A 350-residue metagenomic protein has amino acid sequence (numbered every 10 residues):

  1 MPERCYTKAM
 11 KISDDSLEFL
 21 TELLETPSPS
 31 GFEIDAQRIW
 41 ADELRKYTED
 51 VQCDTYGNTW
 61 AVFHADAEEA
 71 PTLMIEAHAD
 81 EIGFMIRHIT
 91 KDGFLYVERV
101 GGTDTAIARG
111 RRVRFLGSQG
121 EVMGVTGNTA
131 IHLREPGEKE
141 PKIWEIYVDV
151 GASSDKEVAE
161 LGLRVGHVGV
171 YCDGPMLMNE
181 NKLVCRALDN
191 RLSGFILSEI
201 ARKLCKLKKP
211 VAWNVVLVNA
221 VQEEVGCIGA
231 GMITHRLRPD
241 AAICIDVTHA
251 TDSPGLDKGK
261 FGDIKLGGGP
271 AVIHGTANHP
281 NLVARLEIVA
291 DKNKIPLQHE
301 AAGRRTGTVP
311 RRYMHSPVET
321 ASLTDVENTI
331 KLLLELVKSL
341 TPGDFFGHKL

Functional and structural regions predicted by a protein language model:
M1-L350: N-terminal hydrophobic/helix-forming segments and targeting peptides
